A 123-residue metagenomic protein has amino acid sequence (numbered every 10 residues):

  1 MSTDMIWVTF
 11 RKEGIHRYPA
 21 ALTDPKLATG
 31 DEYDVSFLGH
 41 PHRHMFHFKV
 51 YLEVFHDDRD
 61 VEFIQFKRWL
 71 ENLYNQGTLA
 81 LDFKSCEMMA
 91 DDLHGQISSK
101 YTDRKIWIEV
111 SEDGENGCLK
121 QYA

Functional and structural regions predicted by a protein language model:
M1-A123: Charge-rich, low-complexity N-terminal segments
